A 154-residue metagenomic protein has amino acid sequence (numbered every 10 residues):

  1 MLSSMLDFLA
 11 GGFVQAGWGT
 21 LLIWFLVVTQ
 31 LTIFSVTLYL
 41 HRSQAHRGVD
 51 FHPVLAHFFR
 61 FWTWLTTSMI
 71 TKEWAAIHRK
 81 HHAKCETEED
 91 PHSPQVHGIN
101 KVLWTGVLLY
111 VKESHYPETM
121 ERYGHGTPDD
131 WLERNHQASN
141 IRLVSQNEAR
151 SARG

Functional and structural regions predicted by a protein language model:
M1-G154: Non-catalytic, topology-defining segments of multipass membrane proteins
